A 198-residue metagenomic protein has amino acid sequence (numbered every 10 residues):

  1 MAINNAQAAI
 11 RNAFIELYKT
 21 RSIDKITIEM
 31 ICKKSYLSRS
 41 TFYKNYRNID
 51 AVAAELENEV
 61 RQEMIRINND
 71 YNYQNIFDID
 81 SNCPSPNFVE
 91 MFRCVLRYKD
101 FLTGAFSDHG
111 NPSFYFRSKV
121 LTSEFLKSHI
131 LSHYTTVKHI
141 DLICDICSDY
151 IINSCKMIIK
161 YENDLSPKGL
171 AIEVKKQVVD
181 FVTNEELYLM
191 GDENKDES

Functional and structural regions predicted by a protein language model:
N5-I28: Short, amphipathic alpha-helix enriched in basic
A8-E16, K34, A51-Y71, P86 (+1 more regions): Alpha-helical structural segments
A9, T41-Y43, F101: Residues in the helix-turn-helix
T20-A51: Helix-turn-helix
N69-D100: Hydrophobic alpha-helical connector segments
V89-K119: Amphipathic alpha-helical segments used for helix-helix packing
H109-Y134, L142-D149: Amphipathic alpha-helical packing segments from all-alpha helical-bundle domains
K138-Y161, K168-F181: Hydrophobic alpha-helical segments that form the core of small-molecule binding pockets and/or dimer interfaces
